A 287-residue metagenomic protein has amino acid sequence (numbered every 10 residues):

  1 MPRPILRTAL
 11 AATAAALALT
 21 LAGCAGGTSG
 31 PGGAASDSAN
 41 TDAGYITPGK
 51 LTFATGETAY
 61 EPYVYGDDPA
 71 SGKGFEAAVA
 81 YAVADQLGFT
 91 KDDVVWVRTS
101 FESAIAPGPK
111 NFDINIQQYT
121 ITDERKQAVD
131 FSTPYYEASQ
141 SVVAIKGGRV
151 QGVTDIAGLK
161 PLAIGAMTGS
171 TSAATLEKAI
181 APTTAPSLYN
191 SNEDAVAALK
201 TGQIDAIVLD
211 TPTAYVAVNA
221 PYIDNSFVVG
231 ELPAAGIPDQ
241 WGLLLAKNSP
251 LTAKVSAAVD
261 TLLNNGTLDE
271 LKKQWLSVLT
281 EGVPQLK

Functional and structural regions predicted by a protein language model:
T20-G23: C-terminal motif of bacterial Sec signal peptides marking the signal peptidase cleavage site
A25, A77, A82-Q86, S170 (+1 more regions): Extended ligand-binding regions for polar small-molecule ligands
G33-N115: Extracytoplasmic small-molecule ligand-binding "clamshell" domains of the periplasmic binding protein/Venus flytrap
E57, E137-A144, P212, N219-D260 (+1 more regions): Periplasmic-binding protein-like
G72-Q86, T120, S139-N192, A206-V216 (+1 more regions): Bilobed "Venus flytrap"/periplasmic-binding protein-like clamshell domains and structurally analogous long
K91, P109-Y119, L162-A163, T201-T213 (+1 more regions): Alpha-to-beta junction loops
D93-I156: Acidic, polar ligand-binding/catalytic clefts
S103, Y119-A128, E177-K178, D205-I237: A ligand-binding cleft/hinge motif common to bilobed small-molecule-binding domains
